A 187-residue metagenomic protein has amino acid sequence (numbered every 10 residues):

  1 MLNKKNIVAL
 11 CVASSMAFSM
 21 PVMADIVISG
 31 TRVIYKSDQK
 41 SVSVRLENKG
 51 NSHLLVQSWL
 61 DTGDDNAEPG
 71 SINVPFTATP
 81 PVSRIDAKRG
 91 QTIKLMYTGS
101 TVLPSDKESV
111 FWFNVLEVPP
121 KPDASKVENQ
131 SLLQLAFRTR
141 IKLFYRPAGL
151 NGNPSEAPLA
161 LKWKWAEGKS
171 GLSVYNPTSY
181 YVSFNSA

Functional and structural regions predicted by a protein language model:
M1-L10: Bacterial N-terminal signal peptides that target proteins for export
L10-M16: Hydrophobic helical h-region of N-terminal Sec-dependent signal peptides in bacterial secretory/periplasmic proteins
S19-P21: N-terminal signal peptide c-region/cleavage motif recognized by signal peptidases
A24-E47, G152-E167: Beta-sheet-dominated interaction scaffolds and their linkers
L46-G50, L172-Y180: Asparagine-centered strand-capping/turn motif at beta-strand->loop junctions
S52-V56, Y181-F184: Short acidic/proline- and small/hydrophobic-mixed sequence motifs that coincide with surface turns and coil-to-beta
E68-T101: Intrinsically disordered, low-complexity Pro/Gly/Ser/Thr-rich segments with frequent PxxP/GP/PP motifs and embedded
S100-L150: Terminal connector regions
